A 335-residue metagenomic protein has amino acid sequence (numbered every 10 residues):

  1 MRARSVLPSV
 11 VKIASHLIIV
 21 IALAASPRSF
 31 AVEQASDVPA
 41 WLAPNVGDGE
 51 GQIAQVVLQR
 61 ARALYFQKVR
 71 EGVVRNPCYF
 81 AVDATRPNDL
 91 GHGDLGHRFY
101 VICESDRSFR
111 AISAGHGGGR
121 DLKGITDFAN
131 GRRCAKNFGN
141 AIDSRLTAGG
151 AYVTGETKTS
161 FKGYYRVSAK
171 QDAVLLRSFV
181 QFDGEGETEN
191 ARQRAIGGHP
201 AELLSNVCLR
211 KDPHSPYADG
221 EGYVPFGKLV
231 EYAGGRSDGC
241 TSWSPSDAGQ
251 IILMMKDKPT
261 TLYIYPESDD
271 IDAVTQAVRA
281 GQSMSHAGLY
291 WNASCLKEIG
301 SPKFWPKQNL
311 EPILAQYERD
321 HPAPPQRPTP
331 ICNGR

Functional and structural regions predicted by a protein language model:
M1-V11: N-terminal secretory signal peptides that target proteins for export/translocation
K12-A25: Bacterial N-terminal signal peptides
P27-A31: Sec/Tat signal peptide C-region and signal peptidase I cleavage site
V32-D238, S246-R335: Cell wall/extracellular polymer interaction/catalysis modules
W243: A conserved hydrophobic position in a structured secondary element of the catalytic/binding core that shapes
